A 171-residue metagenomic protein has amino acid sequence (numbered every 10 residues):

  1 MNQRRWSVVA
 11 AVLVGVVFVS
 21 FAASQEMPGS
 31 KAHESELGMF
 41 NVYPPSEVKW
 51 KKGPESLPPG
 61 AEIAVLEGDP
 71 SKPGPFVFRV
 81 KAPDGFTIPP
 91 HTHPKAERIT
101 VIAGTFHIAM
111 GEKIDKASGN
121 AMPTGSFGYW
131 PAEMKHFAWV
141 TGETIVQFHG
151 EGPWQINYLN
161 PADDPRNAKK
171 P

Functional and structural regions predicted by a protein language model:
M1-R5: N-terminal secretory signal peptides that target proteins for export/translocation
V9-S20: Bacterial N-terminal signal peptides
A23-F76, P161-P171: A short, N-terminal "cap"/entry segment at the start of jelly-roll beta-barrel domains of the cupin/DSBH fold
M39-N41, A117-N120, F137-P171: Double-stranded beta-helix
F76-H93, A121-M122, P131-A132: Conserved short histidine dyad/triad with adjacent acidic residue
P83-F86, T92-K113: Glycine- and acidic-residue-biased ligand/ion/polar-headgroup-sensing regions
I88-P90, I108-A109, W130-P131, K135-T141: Short beta-strand His + acidic residue motifs that chelate non-heme Fe in jelly-roll/DSBH and cupin folds
E112-E133: Short acidic-glycine-tyrosine-enriched beta hairpin
